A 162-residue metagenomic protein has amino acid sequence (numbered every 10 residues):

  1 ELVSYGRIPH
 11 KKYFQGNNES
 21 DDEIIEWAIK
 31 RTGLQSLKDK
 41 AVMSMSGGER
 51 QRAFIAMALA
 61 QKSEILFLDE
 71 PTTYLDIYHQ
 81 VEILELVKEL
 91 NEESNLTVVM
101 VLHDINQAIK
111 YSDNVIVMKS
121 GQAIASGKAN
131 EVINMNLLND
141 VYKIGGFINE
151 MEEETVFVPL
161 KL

Functional and structural regions predicted by a protein language model:
S4, E19-L37, K62: Conserved ABC ATPase "signature" region
Q15, A41-M45: Conserved ABC ATPase signature
L66-E70: Catalytic Walker B motif of ABC-type/P-loop ATPase nucleotide-binding domains
V81-S94: Helical segment within the ABC ATPase nucleotide-binding domain
L102-H103: H-loop/switch region of ABC-family ATPase nucleotide-binding domains
N139-L162: ABC ATPase nucleotide-binding domains
